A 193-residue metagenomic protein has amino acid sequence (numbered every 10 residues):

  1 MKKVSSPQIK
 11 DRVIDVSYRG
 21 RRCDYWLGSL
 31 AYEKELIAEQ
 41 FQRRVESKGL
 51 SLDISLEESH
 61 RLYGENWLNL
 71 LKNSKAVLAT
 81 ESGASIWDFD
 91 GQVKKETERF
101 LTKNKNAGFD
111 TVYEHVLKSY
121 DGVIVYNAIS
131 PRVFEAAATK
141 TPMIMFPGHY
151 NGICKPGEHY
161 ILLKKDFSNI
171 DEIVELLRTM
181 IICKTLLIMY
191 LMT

Functional and structural regions predicted by a protein language model:
M1, R21-Y25, E57-L62, G83-I86 (+2 more regions): Short, solvent-exposed loop/turn segments at secondary-structure junctions
M1-L56, H60: Catalytic core of nucleotide-activated saccharide and alditol-phosphate transferases
N66-T193: Catalytic binding pocket for nucleotide-activated donors in carbohydrate/polymer assembly enzymes
